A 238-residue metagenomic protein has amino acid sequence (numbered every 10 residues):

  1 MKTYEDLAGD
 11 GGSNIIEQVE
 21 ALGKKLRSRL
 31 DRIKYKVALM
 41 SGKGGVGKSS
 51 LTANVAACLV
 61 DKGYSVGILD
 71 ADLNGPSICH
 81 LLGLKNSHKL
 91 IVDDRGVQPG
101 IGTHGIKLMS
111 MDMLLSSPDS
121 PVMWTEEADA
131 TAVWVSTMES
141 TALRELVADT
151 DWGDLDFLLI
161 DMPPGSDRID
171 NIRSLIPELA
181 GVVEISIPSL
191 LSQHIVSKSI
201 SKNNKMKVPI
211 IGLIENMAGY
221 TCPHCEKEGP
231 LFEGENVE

Functional and structural regions predicted by a protein language model:
M1-V46, N86-S87: Extreme N-terminal, non-catalytic leader segments that precede Walker-type/kinase nucleotide-binding cores
L30, G75, I91, V133-R144 (+3 more regions): Amphipathic alpha-helical transducer elements in NTP-driven molecular machines
I33, G44, D70, I78 (+5 more regions): Residue-level signature of catalytic and energy-coupling elements of molecular machines, predominantly ATP/GTP-dependent
K36-L73, I200: Walker A/P-loop phosphate-binding motif and the immediately C-terminal alpha-helix
A57, D61, H80, A148 (+2 more regions): Short, well-ordered alpha-helices that flank and scaffold nucleotide-derived cofactor binding pockets
S65-G67, A71-P121: Phosphate-binding loop that captures ATP/GTP phosphates
L115-R173: Phosphate-binding/switch loop-helix module in NTP-utilizing enzymes
W152, D156-E238: Conserved catalytic-core segment of NTP-binding enzymes
